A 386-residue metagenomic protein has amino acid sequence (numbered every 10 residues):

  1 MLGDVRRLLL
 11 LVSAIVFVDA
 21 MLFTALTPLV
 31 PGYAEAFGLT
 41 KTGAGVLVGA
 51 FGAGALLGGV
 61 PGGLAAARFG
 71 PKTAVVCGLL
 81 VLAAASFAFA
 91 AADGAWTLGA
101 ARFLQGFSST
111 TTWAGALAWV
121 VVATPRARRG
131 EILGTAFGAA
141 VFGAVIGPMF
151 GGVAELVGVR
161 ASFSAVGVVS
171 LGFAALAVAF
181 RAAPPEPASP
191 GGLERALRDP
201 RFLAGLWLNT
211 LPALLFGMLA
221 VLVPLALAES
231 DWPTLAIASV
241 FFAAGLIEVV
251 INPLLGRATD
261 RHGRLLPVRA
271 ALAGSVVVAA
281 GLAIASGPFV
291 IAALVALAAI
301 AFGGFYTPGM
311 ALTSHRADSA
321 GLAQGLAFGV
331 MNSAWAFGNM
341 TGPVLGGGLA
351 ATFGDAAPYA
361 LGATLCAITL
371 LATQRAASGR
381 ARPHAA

Functional and structural regions predicted by a protein language model:
G38, G70, A91-W96, G263 (+1 more regions): Helix-breaking motifs and short loop linkers at transmembrane-helix boundaries and internal kinks in secondary membrane
G52-L56, V60, A144-V145, G245-P253 (+1 more regions): Residue-level signature of mid-helix packing/kink "hotspots" within the transmembrane helices of 12-pass Major
G58-G70, N252-G263, A350: Helix-to-loop junctions at the C-terminal end of transmembrane segments in multipass secondary transporters
T73-F87, L266-A280: Structural signature of the two symmetry-related core transmembrane helices
A85, W96-L104, F289-A298: Paired small-residue
A101-A140: Cytoplasmic helix-loop-helix junction between adjacent transmembrane helices in 12-TM secondary transporters
T135-V178: Helix-loop-helix hairpin linking two adjacent transmembrane segments in secondary transporters
V168-E186, A372-A377: C-terminal membrane-cytosol helix-exit motif in multi-pass small-molecule transporters
